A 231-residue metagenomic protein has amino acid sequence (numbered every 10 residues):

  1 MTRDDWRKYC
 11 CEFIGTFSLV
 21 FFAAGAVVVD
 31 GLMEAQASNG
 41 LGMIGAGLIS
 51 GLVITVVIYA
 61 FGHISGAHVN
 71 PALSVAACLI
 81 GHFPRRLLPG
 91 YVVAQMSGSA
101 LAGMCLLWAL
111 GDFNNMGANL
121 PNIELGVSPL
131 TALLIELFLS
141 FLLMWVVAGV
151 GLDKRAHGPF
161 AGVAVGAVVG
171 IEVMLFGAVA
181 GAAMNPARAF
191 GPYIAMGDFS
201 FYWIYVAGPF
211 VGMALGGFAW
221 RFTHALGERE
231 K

Functional and structural regions predicted by a protein language model:
M1-K231: Membrane-interface helix-loop junctions and terminal tails of multi-pass membrane proteins
